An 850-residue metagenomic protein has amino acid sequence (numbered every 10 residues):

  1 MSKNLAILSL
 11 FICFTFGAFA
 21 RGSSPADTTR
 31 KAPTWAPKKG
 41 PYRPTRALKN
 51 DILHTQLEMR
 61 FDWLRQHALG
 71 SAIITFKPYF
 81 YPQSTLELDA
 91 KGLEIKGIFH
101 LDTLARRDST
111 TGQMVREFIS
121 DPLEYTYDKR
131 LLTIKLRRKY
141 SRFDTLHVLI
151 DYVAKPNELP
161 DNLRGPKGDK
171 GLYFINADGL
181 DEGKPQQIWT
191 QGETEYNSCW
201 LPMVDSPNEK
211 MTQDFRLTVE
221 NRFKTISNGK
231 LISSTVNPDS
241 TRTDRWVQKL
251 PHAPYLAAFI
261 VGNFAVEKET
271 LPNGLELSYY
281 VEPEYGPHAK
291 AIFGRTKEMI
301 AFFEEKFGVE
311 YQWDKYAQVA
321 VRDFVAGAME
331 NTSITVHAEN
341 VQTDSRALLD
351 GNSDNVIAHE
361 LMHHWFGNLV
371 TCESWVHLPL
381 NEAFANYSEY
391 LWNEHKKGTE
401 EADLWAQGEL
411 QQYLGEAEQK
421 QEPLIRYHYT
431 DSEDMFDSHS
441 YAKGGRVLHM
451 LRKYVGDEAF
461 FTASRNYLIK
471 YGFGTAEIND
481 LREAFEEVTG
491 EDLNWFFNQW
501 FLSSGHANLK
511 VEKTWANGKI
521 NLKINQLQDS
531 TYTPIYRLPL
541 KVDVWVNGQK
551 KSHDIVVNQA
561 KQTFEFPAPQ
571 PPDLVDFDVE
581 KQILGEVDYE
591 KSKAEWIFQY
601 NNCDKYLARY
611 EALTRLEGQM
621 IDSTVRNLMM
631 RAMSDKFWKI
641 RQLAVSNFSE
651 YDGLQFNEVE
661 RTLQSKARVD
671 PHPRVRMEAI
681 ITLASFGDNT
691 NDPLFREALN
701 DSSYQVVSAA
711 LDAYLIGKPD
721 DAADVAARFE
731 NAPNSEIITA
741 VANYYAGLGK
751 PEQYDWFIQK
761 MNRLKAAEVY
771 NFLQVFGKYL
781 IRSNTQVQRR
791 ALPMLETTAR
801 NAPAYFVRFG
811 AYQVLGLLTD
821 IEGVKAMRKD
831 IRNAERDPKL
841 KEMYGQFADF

Functional and structural regions predicted by a protein language model:
M1-T28: Bacterial Sec-dependent N-terminal signal peptides
R21-D314, S438, K453-V455, Y471: Acidic/His-enriched low-complexity segments
V219, M362, Y471-R661, V669-H672 (+3 more regions): Non-catalytic accessory/interaction domains
W246, P272, S278-L527: Hydrophobic alpha-helical and helix-loop surface patches within well-folded domains that function as non-catalytic
K581-G585, L607-M620, R631, R641-L654 (+10 more regions): Structural detector for internal amphipathic alpha-helices that build alpha-solenoid repeat scaffolds
Y589-Q599, I621-M633, G653-R668, D688-N700 (+4 more regions): Amphipathic alpha-helical scaffolding segments comprising HEAT/armadillo-like alpha-solenoid repeats
D604-K605, K636-F637, P671-H672, S702-S703 (+4 more regions): Short inter-helical turns and helix N-cap capping residues of alpha-solenoid HEAT/ARM repeat scaffolds
A826-F850: Terminal, low-structured helical/coil segments at or just beyond the last alpha-helical repeat
